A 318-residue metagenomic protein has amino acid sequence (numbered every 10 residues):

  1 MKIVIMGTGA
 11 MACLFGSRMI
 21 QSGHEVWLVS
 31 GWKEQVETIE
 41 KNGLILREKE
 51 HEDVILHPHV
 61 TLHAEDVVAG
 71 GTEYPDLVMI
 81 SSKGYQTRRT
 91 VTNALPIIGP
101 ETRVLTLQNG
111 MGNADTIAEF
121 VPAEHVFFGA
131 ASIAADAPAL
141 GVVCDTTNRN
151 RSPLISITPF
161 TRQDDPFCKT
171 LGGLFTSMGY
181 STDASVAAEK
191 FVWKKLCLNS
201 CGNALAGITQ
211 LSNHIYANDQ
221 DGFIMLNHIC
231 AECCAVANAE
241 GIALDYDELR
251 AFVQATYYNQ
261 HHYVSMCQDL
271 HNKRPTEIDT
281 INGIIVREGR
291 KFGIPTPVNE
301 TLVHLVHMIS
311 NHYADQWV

Functional and structural regions predicted by a protein language model:
M1-E52: NAD(P)+-binding Rossmann beta1-loop-alpha1 motif at the extreme N-terminus of oxidoreductases
S17, Q21, T92-P96, E119 (+2 more regions): Short, well-ordered alpha-helices that flank and scaffold nucleotide-derived cofactor binding pockets
G43-H63, N199: N-terminal glycine-rich dinucleotide-binding loop that anchors FAD/FMN and/or NAD(P) in oxidoreductases
V54-V142: Rossmann-like NAD(P)(H) cofactor-binding subdomain of soluble oxidoreductases
I98-E101, V143-S156, T209-Y216, H262-N272: Helix-loop-beta segment of a Rossmann-like dinucleotide-binding subdomain
L107-F191, K195: Rossmann-fold dinucleotide-binding core
T176, M225-V318: NAD(P)-dependent Rossmann-like dehydrogenase/reductase catalytic/cofactor-binding core
E189-A217, D221-C234, H261: Active-site-proximal catalytic alpha-helix in oxidoreductases
